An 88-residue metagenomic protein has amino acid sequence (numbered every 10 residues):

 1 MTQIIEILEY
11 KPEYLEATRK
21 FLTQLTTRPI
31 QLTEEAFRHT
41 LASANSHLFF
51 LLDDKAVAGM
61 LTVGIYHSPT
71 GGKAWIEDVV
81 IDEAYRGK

Functional and structural regions predicted by a protein language model:
T2-T18: A short beta-loop-alpha structural element at the N-terminal edge of CoA-dependent acyl/N-acetyltransferase catalytic
R19-L32: Helix-loop element at the rim of GNAT/NAT acetyltransferase active sites that forms part of the acceptor-substrate
P29-F50: Active-site rim helix/loop that mediates acceptor-substrate recognition in acyltransferases
S43, D54-V57, S68-P69: Short strand-connecting beta-turns/loops that link adjacent beta-strands
S46, G71, I76: Short coil/loop residues immediately preceding or within conserved phosphate-binding loops of NTP-utilizing enzyme
F50, A56-I65, W75, V80: Conserved beta-strand in the GNAT
Y66-S68, A84: Short coil/turn motifs at secondary-structure junctions
D82-K88: Conserved glycine-rich acetyl-CoA-binding loop
